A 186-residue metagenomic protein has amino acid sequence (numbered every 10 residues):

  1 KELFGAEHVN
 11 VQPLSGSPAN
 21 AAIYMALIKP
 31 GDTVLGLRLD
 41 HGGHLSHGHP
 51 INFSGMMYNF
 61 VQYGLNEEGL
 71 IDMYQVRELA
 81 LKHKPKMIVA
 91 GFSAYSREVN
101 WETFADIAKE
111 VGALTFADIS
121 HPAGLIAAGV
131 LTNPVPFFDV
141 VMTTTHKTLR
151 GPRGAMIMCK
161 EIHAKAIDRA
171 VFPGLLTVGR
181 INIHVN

Functional and structural regions predicted by a protein language model:
E2, A6-N186: Conserved PLP-enzyme active-site core in the AAT-like
